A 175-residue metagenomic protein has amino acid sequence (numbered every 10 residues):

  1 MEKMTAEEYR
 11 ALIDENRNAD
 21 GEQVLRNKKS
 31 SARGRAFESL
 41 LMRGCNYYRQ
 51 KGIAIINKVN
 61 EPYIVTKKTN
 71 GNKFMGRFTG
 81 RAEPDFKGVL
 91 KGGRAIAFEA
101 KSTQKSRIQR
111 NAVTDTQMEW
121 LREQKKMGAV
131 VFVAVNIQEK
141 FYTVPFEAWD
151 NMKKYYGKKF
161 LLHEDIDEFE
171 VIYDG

Functional and structural regions predicted by a protein language model:
E2-V24, K158-G175: Charged phosphate-binding loop/patch that engages nucleotide di/tri-phosphates or the phosphate backbone of nucleic
R17-R77: Acidic-basic catalytic patches of nuclease active cores, encompassing PD-(D/E)XK and other metal-cofactor nuclease
L41, A82, T116-Q124: Amphipathic alpha-helical interface surfaces
K68, R77-G80, A148-W149, K154-Y156 (+1 more regions): Positively charged, polar, low-complexity stretches
G71, R77-L90: Basic/aromatic recognition patch in beta-strand/loop cores that engages polyanionic ligands
P84-G88, G93-K105: Conserved catalytic cores of phosphodiester-cleaving nucleases, focusing on short active-site segments
T103-W120: Mg2+/Mn2+-dependent nuclease catalytic core
R122-N151: Nucleic-acid nuclease catalytic cores
